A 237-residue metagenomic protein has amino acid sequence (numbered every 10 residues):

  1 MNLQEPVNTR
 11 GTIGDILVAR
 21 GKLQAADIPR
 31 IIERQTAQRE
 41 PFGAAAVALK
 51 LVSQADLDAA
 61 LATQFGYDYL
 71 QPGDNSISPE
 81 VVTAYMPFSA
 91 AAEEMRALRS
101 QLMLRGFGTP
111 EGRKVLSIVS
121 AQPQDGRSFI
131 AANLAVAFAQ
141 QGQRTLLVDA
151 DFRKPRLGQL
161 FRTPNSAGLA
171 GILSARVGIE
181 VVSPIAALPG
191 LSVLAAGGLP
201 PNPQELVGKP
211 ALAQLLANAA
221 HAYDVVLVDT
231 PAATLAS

Functional and structural regions predicted by a protein language model:
N2-P6, T12-Q38, L49-G66, L70-S237: P-loop NTP-binding module
F42-G43: Helix-loop-beta junctions that constitute the ligand-sensing/allosteric loops of cytosolic regulatory sensor domains
